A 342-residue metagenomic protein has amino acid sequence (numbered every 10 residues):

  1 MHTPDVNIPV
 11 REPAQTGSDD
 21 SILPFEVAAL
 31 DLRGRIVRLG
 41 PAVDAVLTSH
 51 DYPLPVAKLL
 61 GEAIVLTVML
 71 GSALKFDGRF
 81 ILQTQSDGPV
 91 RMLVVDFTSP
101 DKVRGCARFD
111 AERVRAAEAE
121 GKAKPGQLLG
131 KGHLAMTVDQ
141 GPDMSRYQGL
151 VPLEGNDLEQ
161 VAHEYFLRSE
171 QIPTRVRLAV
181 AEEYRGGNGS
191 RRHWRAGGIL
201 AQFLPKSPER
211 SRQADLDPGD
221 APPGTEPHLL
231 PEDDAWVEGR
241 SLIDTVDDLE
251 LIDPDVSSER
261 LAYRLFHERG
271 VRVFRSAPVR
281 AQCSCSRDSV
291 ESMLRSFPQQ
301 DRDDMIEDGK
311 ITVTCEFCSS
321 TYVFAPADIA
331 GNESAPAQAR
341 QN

Functional and structural regions predicted by a protein language model:
H2-R275: Interaction interfaces in information-processing and related assembly proteins
R240-N342: Cys/His-clustered metal-coordination modules, chiefly Zn-binding fingers
